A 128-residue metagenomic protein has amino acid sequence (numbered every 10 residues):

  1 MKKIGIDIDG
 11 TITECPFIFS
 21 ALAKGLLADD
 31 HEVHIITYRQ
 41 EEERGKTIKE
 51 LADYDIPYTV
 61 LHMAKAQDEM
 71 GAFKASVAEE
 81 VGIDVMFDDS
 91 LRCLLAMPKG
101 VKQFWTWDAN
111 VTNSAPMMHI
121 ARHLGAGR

Functional and structural regions predicted by a protein language model:
M1-K3, G82-I83: Hydrophobic/aromatic side chains embedded in well-ordered alpha-helices
K2-E69: Alpha-helical substrate-recognition element adjacent to the catalytic core
R44-R128: C-terminal cap/substrate-recognition subdomain and adjoining C-terminal extension of metal-dependent phosphatase-like
